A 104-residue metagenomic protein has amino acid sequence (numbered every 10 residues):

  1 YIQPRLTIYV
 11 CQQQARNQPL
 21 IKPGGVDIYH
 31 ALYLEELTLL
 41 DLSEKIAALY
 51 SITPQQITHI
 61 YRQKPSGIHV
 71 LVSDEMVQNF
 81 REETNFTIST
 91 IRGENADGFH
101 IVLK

Functional and structural regions predicted by a protein language model:
Y1-K104: Phospho-regulated scaffold assembly regions enriched in serine/threonine/proline and acidic residues, encompassing
